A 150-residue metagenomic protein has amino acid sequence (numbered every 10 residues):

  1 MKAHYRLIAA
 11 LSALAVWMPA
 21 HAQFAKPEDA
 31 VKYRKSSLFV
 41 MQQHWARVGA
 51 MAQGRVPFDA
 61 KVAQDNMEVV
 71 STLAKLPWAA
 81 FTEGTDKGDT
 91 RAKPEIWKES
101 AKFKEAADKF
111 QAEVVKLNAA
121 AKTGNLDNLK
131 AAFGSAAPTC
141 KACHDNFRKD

Functional and structural regions predicted by a protein language model:
M1-A9: Bacterial N-terminal signal peptides that target proteins for export
W17-A20: N-terminal signal peptide c-region/cleavage motif recognized by signal peptidases
F24, E28-A60, Q64-D150: Sequence context surrounding c-type heme c attachment/ligation sites in exported
